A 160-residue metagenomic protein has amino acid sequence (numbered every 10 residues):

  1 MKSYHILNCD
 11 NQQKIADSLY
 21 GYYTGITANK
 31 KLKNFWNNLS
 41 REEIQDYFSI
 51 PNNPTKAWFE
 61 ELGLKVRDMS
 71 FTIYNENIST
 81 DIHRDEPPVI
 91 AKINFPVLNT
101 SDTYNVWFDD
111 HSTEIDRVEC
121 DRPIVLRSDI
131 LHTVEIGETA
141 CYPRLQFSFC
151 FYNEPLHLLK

Functional and structural regions predicted by a protein language model:
M1, I82, N153: Nucleic-acid-interacting cores, centered on viral/eukaryotic replication and modification enzymes
M1-K65, S70: Non-heme Fe(II)/2-oxoglutarate
H5-I6, G21-T24, F48, N75 (+3 more regions): Compositionally biased, intrinsically disordered low-complexity regions enriched in proline and serine
L7-C9, V97, F149-N153: Short beta-strand-to-loop capping motifs
C9-Q12, E76, P155-L156: General structural signal for secondary-structure boundaries
K14-I15, S79, I90, V134 (+1 more regions): Residues in flexible loops and secondary-structure boundaries
L64-I130: Catalytic core of non-heme Fe(II) oxygenases with the double-stranded beta-helix
W107-K160: Catalytic core of Fe(II)/2-oxoglutarate
